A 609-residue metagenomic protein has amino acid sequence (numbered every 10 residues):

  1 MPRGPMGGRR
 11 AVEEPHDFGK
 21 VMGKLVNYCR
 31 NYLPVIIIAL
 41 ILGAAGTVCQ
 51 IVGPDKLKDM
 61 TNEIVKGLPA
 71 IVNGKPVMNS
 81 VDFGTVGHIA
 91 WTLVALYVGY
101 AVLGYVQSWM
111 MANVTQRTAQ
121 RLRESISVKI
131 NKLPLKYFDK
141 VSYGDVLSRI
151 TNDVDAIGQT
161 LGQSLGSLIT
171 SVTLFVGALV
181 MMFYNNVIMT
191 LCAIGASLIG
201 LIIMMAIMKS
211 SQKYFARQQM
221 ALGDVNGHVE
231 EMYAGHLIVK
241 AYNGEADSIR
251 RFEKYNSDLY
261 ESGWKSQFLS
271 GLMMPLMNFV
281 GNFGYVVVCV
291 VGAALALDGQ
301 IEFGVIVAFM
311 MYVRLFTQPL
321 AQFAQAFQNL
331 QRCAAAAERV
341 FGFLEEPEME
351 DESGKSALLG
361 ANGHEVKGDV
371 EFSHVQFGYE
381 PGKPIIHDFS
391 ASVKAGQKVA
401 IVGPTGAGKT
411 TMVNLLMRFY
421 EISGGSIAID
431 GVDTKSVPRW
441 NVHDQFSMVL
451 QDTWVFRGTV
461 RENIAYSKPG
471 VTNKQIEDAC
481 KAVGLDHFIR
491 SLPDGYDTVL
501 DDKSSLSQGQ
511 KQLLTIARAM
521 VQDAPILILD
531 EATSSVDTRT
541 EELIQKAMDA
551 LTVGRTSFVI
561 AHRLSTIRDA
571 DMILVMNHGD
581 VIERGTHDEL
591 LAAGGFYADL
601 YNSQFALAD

Functional and structural regions predicted by a protein language model:
R3-E13, Q116, E124-S148, N152-V154 (+8 more regions): Short intracellular "coupling" helices and adjacent cytoplasmic loop segments at the cytosolic face of multi-pass
G4, G23-V26, P34-D59, L93 (+6 more regions): Alpha-helical segments in transporter systems
K20-V21, C29, M111-A112, N131-F175 (+1 more regions): Juxtamembrane loop-to-helix connectors within ABC transporter transmembrane domains
N31, L135-K136, V154-L161, L165 (+5 more regions): An intracellular "coupling" helix at the cytosolic face of ABC transporter transmembrane type-1 domains
N31, V35-V48, G99, Q163-R217 (+2 more regions): Transmembrane helices of ABC transporter permease
I36-L103, F183-I188, G299-F303: Transmembrane helix-loop-helix hairpins at lipid-water interfaces of multipass membrane proteins, especially the type-1
M181-G195, K265-E338, F343-L344: Helix-loop-helix
L358-D609: ABC-type nucleotide-binding domain
